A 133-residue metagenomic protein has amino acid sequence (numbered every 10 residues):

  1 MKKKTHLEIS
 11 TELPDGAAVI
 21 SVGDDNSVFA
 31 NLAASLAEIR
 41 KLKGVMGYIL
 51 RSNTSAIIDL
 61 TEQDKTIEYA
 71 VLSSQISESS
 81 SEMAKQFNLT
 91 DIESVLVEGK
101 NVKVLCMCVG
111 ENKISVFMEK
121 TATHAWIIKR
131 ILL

Functional and structural regions predicted by a protein language model:
M1-L133: Non-catalytic interaction/Regulatory regions outside core domains
